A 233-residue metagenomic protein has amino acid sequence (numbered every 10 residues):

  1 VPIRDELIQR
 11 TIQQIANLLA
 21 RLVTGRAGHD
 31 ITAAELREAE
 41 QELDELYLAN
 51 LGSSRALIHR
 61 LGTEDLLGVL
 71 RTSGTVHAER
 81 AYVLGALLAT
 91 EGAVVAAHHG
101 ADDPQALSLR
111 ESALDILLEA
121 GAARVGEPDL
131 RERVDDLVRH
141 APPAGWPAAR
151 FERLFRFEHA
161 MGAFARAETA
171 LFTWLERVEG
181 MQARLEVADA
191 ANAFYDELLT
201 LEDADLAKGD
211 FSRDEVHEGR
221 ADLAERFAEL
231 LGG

Functional and structural regions predicted by a protein language model:
V1-G100, L107-V125, M161-R177, L201-G233: N-terminal alpha-helical interaction modules that lie
P2, L19, R156, Q182-A190 (+1 more regions): Intrinsically disordered, low-complexity segments enriched in charged and polar residues
T11, A144-F151, E186: Generic helix N-cap/helix-start motif at coil->alpha-helix transitions
Y82, F151-E152: Alpha-helical tetratricopeptide repeat
P128-P142: Short, structured interface segments
R139-A144, W174-G180: Solenoid-like repeat scaffolds
E152-F155, H159: Charge-dense, low-complexity intrinsically disordered regions
E168, R184-A204: Alpha-helical protein-protein interaction modules
